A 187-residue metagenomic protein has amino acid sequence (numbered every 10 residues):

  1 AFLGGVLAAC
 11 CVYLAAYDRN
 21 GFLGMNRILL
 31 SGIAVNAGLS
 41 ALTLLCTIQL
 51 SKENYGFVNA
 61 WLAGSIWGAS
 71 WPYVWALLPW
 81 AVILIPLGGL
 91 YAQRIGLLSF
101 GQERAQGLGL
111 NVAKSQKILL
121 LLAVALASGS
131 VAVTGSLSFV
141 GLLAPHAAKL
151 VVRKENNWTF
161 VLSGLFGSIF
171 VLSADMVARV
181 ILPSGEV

Functional and structural regions predicted by a protein language model:
A1-V187: Alpha-helical transmembrane segments in inner-membrane proteins
